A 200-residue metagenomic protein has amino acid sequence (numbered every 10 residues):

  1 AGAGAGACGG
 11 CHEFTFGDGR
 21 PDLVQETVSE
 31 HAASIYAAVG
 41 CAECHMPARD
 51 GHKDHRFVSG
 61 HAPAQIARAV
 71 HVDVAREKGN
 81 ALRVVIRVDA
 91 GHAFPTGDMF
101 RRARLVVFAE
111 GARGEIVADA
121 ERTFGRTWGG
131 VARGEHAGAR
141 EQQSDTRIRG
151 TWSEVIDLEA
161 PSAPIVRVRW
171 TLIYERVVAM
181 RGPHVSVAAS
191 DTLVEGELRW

Functional and structural regions predicted by a protein language model:
A1-A5, F16: A motif-centric signal for short, conserved binding hotspots located in accessible loops or intrinsically disordered
A7-G10, G40: Short pre-active-site segment immediately N-terminal to redox-active cysteine/selenocysteine motifs in thiol-based
F16, V24, V28-W200: Short, conserved sequence motifs used for protein processing/export or organelle targeting and for catalysis
